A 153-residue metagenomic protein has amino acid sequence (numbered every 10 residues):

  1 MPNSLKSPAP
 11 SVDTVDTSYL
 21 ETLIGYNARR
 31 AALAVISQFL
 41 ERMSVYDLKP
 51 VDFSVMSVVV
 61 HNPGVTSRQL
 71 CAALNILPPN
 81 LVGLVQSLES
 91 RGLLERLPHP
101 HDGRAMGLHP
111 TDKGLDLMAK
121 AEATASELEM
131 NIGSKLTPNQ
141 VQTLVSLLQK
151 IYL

Functional and structural regions predicted by a protein language model:
M1-Y46: N-terminal leader segment of winged-helix/HTH proteins
K6, I36, G64, Q86-S146 (+1 more regions): Charged, amphipathic alpha-helical coiled-coil/dimerization segments
R29, S57-H61, E122, Q149: Short, locally clustered residues in the helix-turn-helix/winged-helix DNA-binding domain
S67: Helix-turn-helix DNA-binding elements, focusing on the entry/boundary residues of the two helices that contact DNA
C71: The alpha-helix within a helix-turn-helix
L77: Helix-turn-helix DNA-binding motif, specifically the short coil turn and the N-cap/start of the second
